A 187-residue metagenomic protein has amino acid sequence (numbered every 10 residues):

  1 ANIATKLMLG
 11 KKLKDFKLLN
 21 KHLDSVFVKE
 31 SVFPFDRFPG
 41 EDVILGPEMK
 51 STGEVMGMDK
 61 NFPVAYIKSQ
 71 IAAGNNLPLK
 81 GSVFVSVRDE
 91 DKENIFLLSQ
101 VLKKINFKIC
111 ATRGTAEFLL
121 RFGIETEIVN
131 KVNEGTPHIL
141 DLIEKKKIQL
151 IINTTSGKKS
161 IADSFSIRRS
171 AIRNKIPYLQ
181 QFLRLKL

Functional and structural regions predicted by a protein language model:
A1-G157, I161-Q180, L185: ATP-dependent carboxylate/acyl-activation modules
